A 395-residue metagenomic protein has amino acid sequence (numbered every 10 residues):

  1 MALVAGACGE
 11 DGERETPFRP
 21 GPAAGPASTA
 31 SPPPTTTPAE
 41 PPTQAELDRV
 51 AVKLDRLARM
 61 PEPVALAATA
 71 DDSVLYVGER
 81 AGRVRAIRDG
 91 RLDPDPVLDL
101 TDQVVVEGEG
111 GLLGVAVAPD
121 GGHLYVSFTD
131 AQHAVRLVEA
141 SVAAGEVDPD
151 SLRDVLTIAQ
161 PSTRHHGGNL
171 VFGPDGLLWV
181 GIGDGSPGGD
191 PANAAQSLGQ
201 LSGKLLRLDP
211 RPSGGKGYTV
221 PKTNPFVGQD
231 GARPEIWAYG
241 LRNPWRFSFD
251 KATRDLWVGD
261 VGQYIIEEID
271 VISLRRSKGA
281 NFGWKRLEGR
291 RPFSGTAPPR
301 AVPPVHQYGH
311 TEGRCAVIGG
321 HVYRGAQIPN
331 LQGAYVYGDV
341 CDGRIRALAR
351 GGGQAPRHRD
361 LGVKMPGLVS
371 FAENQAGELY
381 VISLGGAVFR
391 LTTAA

Functional and structural regions predicted by a protein language model:
V4-A7: C-terminal motif of bacterial Sec signal peptides marking the signal peptidase cleavage site
G9-A27, P32-G189, R246-F249, R254-I266 (+2 more regions): Acidic, Gly/Ser/Thr-rich repeat motifs that build Ca2+-stabilized beta-propeller blades
P42-R59, G90-V106, A140-P161, Q200-N243 (+3 more regions): Blade-edge beta-strand/turn elements of extracellular beta-propeller and related beta-sheet repeat scaffolds
L170, L205, I269: Conserved hydrophobic/aromatic pocket- or pore-lining residues that grip, position, or stack substrates in active sites
P191-L198: Short turn/helix-capping motifs enriched in Asx and small/polar residues
P212, E267, I272-R300: Mobile, glycine-enriched helix-loop/loop "lid" segments at the mouths of ligand-binding/catalytic clefts that gate
G367-S370: Repeated scaffold domains used in trafficking and secretory/extracellular systems, primarily beta-propellers
